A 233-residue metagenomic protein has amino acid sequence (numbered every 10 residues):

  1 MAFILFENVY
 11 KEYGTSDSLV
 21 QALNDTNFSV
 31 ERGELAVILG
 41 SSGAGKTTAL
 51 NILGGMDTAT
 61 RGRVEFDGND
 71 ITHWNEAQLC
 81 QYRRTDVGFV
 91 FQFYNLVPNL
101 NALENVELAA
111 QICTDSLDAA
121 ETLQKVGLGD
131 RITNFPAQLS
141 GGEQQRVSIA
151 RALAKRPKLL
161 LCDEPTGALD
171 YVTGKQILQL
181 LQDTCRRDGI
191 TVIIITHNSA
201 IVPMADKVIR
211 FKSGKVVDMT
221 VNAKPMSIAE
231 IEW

Functional and structural regions predicted by a protein language model:
A2-F211: ABC family nucleotide-binding domain
K207, K215-W233: Conserved beta-strand-loop-alpha-helix hinge in the C-terminal portion of ABC ATPase nucleotide-binding domains
